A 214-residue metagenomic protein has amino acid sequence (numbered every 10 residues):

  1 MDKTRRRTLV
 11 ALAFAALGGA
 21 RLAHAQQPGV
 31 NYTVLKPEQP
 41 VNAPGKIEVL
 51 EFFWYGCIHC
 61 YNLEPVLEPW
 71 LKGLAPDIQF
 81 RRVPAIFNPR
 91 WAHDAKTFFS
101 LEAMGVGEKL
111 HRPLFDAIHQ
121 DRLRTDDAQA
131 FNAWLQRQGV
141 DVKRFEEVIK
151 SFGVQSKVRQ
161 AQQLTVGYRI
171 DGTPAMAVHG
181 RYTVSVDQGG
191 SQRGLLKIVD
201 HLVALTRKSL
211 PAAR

Functional and structural regions predicted by a protein language model:
D2-P89, Q162, A204-R214: Extracytoplasmic thiol/disulfide redox context detector
L12-A13, L114, I149: A general structural motif at alpha-helix termini
P44-I47, A92, D126, G190: Residues at secondary-structure transition points
Y55-H59, I86-R90, D116-D121, S151-V154 (+1 more regions): Solvent-exposed loop/turn segments at secondary-structure junctions within structured extracellular/periplasmic domains
Y61-E64, W91-A95, G189-Q192: Conserved strand-to-helix beginnings and helix N-cap segments that scaffold or border functional pockets
E64-L71, D94-F98, H111, A128 (+4 more regions): Extracytoplasmic/secreted envelope proteins and their assembly/folding machinery, especially bacterial periplasmic
G73-M104, E108-Q136: Structural microenvironment flanking redox-active thiols in thiol-disulfide oxidoreductases
R137-R214: C-terminal cap of thioredoxin/glutaredoxin-like
